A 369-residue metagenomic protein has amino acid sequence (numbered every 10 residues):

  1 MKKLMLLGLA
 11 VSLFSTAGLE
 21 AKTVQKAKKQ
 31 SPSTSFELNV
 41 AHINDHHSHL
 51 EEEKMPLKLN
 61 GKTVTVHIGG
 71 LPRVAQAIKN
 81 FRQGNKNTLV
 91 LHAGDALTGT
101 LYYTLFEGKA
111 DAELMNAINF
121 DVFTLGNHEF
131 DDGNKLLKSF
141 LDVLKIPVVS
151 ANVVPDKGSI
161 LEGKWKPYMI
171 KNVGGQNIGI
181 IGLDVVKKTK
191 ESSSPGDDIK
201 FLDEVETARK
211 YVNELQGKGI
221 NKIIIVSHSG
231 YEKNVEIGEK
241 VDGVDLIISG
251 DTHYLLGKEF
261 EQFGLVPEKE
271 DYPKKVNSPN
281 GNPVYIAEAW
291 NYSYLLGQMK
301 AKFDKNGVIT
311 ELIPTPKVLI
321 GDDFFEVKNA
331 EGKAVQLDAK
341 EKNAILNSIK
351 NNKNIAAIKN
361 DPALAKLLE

Functional and structural regions predicted by a protein language model:
M1-L4: Positively charged n-region of N-terminal signal peptides that target proteins for export
L7, V40, N44, I68 (+3 more regions): Low-complexity, intrinsically disordered regions enriched in charged/polar residues
G8-S15: Bacterial N-terminal signal peptides
S12, D111-E113, N351, A357: Preference for short coil/turn "hinge" residues that link or interrupt alpha-helices
A21-D323, A330: Acidic, metal/ion-coordinating pockets
Y294-E369: A short C-terminal boundary segment appended to hydrolase-like catalytic domains
